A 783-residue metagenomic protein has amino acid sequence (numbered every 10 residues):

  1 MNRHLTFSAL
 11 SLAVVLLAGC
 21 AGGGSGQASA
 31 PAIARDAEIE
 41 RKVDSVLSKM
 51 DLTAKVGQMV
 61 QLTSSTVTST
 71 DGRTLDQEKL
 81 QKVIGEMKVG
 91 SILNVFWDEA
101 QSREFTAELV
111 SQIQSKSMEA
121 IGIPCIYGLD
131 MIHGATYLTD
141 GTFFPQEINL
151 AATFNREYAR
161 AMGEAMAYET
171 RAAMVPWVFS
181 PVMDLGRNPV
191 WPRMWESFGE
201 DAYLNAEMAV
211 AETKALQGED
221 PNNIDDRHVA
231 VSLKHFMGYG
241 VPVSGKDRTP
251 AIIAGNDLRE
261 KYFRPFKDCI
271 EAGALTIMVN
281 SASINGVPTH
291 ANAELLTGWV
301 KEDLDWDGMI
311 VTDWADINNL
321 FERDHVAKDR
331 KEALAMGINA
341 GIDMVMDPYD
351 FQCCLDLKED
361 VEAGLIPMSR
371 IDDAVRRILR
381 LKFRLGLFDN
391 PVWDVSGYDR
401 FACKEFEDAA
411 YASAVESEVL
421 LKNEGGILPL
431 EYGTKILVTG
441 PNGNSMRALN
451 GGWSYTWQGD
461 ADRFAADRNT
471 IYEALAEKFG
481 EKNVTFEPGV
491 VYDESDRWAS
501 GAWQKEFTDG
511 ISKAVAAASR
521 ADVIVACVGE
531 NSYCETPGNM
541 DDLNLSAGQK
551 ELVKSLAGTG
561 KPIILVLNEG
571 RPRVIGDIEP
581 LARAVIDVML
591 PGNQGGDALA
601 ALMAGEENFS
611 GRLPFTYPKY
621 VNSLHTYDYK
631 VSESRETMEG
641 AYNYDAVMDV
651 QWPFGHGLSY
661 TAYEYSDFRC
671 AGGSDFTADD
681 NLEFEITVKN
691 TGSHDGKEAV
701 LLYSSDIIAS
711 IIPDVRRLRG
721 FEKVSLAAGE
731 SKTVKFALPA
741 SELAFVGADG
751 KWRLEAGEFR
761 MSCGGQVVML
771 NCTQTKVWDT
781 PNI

Functional and structural regions predicted by a protein language model:
M1-A32: Bacterial Sec-dependent N-terminal signal peptides
C20-V746, A756-V767, W778, I783: Glycoside hydrolase catalytic-domain context in secreted enzymes
W752-R753: Surface-exposed, short loops/turns at beta-strand junctions within beta-sandwich domains
V768-Q774: Edge beta-strands of extracellular beta-sandwich domains
